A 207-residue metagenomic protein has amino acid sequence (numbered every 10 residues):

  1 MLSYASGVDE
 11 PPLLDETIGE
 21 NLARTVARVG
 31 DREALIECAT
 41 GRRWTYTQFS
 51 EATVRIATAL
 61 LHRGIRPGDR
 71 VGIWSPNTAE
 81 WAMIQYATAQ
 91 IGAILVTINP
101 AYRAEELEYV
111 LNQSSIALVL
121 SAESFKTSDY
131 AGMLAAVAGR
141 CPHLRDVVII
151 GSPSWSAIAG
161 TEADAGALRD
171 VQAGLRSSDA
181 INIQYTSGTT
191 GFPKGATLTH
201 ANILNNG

Functional and structural regions predicted by a protein language model:
M1-E16: Flexible, non-catalytic linker and terminal segments flanking ANL/adenylate-forming cores
L14, A34-Y86, R103-E108, S156-G160 (+2 more regions): Conserved AMP-binding/adenylate-forming core of the ANL superfamily
D15-E16, G30-E33, I149, D164-Y185 (+4 more regions): Conserved pre-ATP/AMP-binding loop-to-beta segment of ANL
N21-T45, I149-P153: AMP-dependent adenylate-forming
V71, T88, A180, T186-T189: Conserved S/T- and glycine-rich ATP-binding loop of Class I adenylate-forming
G92: Structured binding elements
V96, Y102-A136, N206-G207: Conserved ATP-dependent adenylate/AMP-binding module captured primarily in the ANL superfamily
F125-S177, F192: ANL superfamily adenylate-forming
